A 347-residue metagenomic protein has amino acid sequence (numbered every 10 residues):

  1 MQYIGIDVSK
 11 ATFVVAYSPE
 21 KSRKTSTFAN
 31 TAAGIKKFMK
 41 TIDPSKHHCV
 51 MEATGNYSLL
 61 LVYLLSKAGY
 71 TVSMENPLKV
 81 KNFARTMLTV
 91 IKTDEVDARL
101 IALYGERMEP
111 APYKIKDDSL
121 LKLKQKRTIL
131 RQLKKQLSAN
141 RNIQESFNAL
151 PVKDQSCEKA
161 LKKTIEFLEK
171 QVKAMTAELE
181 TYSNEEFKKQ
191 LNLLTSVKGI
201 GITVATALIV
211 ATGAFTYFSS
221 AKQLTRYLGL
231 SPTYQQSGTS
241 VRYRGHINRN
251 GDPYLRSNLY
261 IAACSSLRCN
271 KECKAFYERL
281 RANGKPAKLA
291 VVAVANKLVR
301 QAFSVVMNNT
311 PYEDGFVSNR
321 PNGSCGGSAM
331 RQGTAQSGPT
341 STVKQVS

Functional and structural regions predicted by a protein language model:
M1, T25, A33, F316-S347: Intrinsically disordered, low-complexity and often Lys/Arg-enriched segments
M1-S18, I101: Gly/Thr-rich phosphate-binding beta-strand-loop-beta motif of the actin/hexokinase/Hsp70
T12-G34: Short glycine-rich, Thr/Ser-proximal phosphate-binding strand/loop in the N-terminal lobe of ATP-dependent enzymes
A32-H48: Short, basic/hydrophobic alpha-helical segments
H47-Y57: Short glycine-rich phosphate-binding loop at a beta-alpha junction
S73-S196: Long, charge-rich intrinsically disordered scaffolds of nucleic-acid metabolism proteins
I202, L208-N283, A287, R331-S347: Phosphate-backbone recognition surface of nucleic-acid-processing proteins
N283-G333: Basic, amphipathic alpha-helical segments enriched in Lys/Arg and hydrophobic/aromatic residues
